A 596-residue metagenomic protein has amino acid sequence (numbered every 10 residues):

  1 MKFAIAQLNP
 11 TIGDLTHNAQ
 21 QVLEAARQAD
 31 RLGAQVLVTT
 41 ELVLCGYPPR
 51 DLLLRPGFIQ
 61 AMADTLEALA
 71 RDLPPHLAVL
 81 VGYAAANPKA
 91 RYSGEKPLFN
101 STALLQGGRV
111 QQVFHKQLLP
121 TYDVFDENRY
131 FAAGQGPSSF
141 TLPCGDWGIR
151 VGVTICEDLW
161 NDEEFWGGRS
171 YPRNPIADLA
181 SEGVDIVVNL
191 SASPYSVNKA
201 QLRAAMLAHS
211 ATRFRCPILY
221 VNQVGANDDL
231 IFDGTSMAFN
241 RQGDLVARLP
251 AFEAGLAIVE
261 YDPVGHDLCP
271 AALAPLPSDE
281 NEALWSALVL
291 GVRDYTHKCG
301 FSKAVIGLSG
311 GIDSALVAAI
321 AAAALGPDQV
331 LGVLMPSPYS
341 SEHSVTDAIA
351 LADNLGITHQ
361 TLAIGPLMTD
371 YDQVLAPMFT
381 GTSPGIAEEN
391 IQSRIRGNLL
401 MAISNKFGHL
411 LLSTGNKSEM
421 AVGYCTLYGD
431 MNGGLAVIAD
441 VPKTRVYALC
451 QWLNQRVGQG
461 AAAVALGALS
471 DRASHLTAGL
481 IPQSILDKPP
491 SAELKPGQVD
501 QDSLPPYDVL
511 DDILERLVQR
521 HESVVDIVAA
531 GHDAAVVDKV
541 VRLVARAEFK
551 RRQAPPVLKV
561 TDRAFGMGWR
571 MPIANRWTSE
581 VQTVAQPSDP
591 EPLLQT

Functional and structural regions predicted by a protein language model:
M1-G307, I320-P327, L334, H359: Enzyme catalytic cores with a strong preference for nitrogen-chemistry domains
K2, I149, R215-C216, R241 (+2 more regions): ATP/NTP-dependent adenylation/nucleotidyl-transfer catalytic domains that generate, transfer, or process NMP-activated
